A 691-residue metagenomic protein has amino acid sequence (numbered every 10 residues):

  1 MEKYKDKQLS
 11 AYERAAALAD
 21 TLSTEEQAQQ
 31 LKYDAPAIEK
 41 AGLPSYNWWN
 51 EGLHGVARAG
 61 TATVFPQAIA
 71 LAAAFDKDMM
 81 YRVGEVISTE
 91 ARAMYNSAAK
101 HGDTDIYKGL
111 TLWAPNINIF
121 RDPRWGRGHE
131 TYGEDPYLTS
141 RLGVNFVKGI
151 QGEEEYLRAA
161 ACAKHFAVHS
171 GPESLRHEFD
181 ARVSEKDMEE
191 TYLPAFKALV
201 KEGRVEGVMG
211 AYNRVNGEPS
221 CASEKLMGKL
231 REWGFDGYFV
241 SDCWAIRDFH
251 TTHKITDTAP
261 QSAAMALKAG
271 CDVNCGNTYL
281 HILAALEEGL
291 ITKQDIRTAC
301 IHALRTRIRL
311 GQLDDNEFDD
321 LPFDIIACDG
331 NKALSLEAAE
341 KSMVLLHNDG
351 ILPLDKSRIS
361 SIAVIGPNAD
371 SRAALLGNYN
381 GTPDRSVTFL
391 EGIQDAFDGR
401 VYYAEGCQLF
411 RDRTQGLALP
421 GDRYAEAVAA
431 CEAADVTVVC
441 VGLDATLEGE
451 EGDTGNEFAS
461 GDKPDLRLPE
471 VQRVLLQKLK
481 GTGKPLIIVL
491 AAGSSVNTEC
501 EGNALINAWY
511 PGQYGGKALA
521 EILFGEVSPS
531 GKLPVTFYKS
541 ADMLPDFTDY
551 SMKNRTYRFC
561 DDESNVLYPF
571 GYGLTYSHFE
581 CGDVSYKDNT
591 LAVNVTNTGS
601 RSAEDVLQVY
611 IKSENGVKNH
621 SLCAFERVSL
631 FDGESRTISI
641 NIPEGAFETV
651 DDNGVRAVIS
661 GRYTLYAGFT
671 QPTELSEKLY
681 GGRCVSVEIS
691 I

Functional and structural regions predicted by a protein language model:
M1-Q671, S690-I691: Glycoside hydrolase catalytic-domain context in secreted enzymes
E674-I691: Short beta-strand elements
